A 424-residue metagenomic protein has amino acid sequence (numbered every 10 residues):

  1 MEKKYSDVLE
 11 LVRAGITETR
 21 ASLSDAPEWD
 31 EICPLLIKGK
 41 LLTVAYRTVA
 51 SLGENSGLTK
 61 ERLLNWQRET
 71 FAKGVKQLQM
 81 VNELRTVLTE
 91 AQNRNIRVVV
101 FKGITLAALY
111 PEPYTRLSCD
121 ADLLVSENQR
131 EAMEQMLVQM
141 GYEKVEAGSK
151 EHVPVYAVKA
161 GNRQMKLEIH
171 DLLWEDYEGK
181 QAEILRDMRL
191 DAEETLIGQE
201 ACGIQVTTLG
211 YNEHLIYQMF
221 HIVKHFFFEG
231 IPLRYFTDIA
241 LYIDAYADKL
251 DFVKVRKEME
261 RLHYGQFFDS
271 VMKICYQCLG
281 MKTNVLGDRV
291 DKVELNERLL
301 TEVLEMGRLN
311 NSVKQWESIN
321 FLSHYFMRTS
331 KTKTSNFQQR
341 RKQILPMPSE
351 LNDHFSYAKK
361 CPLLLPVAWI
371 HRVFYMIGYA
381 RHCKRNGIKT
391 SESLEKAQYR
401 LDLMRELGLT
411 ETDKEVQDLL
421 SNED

Functional and structural regions predicted by a protein language model:
M1-C119, V125-D424: Conserved NTP-donor binding/palm subdomain of two-metal-ion nucleotidyltransferases/polymerases, i.e., the charged
